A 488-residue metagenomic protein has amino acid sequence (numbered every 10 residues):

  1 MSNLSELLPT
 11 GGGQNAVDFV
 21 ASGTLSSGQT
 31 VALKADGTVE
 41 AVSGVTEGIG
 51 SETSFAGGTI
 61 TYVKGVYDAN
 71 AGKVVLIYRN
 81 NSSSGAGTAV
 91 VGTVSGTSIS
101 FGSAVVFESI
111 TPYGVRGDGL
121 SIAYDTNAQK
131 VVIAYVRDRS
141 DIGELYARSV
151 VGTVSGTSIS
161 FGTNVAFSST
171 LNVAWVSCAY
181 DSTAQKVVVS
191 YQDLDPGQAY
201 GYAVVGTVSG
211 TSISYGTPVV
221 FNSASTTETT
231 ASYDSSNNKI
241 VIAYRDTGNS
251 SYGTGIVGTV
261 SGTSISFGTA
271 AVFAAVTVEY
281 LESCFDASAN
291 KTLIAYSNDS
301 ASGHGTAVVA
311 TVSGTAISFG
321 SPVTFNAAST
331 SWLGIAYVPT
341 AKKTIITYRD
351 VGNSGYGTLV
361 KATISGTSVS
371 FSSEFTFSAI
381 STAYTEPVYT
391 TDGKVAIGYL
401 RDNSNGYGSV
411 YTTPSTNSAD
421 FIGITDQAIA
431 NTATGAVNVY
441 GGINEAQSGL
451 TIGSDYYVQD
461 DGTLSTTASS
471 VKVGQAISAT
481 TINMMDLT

Functional and structural regions predicted by a protein language model:
M1-V74, Y78-N80, T88-S95, I110-K130 (+16 more regions): Extracellular receptor-binding modules and their adjoining Ser/Thr/Gly/Asp/Asn-rich linkers
V45-S51, G96-S103, V154-T163, S209-T217 (+4 more regions): Beta-strand initiation motifs
